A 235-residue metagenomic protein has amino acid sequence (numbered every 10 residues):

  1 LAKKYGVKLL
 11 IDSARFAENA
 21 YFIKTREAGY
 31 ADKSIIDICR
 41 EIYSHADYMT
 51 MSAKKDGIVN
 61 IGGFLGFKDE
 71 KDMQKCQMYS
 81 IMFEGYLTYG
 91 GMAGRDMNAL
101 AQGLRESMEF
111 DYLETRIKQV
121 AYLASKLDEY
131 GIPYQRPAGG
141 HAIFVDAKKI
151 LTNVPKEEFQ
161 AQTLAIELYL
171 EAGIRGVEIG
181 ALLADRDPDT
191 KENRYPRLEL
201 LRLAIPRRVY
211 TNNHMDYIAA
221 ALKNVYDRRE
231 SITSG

Functional and structural regions predicted by a protein language model:
L1-I132, P155: Conserved PLP-enzyme active-site core in the AAT-like
K8-L10, Y48, A142, G176 (+1 more regions): Structural preference for beta-strand elements that scaffold enzyme active sites
K55-D56, D69-D72, R105-S107, G140-H141 (+3 more regions): Short, glycine-/Ser/Thr-/acidic-enriched flexible segments
M73-Q74, T152-Q160, R208-Y217: Short, conserved charged micro-motifs
S107, E171, L183-G235: PLP-dependent enzyme catalytic core of the Aspartate aminotransferase-like
Q119-A121, Q135-A147: Conserved glycine-rich beta-strand-loop-beta hairpin in the small C-terminal domain of fold type I
K148-R175, D189-P196: Active-site loop ensemble at the mouth of alpha/beta enzyme cores that anchors a bound cofactor
